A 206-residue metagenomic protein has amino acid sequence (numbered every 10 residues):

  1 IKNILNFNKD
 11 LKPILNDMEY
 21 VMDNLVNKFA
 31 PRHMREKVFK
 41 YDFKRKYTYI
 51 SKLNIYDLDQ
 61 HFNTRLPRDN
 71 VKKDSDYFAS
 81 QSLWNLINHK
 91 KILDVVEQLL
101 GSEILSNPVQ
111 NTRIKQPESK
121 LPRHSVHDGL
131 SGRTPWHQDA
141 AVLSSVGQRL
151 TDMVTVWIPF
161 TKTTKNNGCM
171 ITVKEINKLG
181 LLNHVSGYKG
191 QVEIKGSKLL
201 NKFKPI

Functional and structural regions predicted by a protein language model:
K2-W136, L143: Non-heme Fe(II)-dependent double-stranded beta-helix
N3-F7, T161, L181: Conserved short loop/turn motifs at secondary-structure junctions
A79-S82, P108-Q110, D152, V156 (+1 more regions): Residues that flank catalytic or metal-binding motifs in active/ligand-binding sites
N111-K120, A141, F160-K165, E175-L179: Short acidic/polar capping segments at secondary-structure boundaries
H137, A141-K165: Short, conserved beta-strand element in jelly-roll/cupin
M153, T163-I206: Double-stranded beta-helix
